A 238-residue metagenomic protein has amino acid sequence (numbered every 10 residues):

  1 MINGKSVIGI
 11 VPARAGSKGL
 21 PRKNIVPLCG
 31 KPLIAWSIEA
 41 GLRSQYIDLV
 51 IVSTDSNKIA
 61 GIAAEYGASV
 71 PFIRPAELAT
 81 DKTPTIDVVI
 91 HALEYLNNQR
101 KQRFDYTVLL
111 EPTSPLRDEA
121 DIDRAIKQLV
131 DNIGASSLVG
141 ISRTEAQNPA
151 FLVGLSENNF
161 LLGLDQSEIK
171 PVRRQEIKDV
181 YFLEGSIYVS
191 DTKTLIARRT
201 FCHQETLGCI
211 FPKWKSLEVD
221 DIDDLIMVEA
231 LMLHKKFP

Functional and structural regions predicted by a protein language model:
I2, D179-P238: Conserved alpha/beta core of the MobA/IspD/sugar-nucleotide pyrophosphorylase nucleotidyltransferase superfamily
N3-S53: N-terminal glycine-rich phosphate-binding loop and ensuing alpha1 helix
V7, D48, S69, D105 (+1 more regions): Conserved acidic residues
S44-Q45, Y66, N132: Structural motif
D55-K58, T194: Short, polar loop motifs at secondary-structure junctions
K58-V108, D123-K127: Short phosphate-binding loop-to-helix
D87, P115-E205: Conserved core of the sugar-phosphate nucleotidyltransferase
